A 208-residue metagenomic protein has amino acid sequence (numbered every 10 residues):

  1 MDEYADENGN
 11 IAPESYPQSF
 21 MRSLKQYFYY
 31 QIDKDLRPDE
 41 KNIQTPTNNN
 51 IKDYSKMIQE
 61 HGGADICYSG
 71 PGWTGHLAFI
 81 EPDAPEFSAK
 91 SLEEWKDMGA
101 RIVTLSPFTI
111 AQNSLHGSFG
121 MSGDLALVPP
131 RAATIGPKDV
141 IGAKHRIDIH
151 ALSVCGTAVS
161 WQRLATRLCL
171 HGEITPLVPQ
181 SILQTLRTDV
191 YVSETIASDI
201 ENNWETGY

Functional and structural regions predicted by a protein language model:
M1-Y68, L127, V192-E194: Ligand-binding beta-strand-loop-alpha-helix segment within the catalytic cores of soluble metabolic enzymes
E3-D6, F79-P82, T185: Generic structural "secondary-structure junction" signal
P46-N48, S69-P71, I80, I149-H150: Short His-Asn-centered micro-motif
N50-I51, W73-H76, A84-P85, V154-C155 (+1 more regions): Short, catalytically relevant binding-site loops at active-site mouths
S55-K56, L77-L92, A158-W161, N202-N203: A short secondary-structure junction signal
H61-E86: A glycine-rich beta-strand to alpha-helix segment that forms a phosphate/ribose-binding loop at ligand/cofactor sites
A78-P129: Class I SAM-dependent methyltransferase SAM-binding "motif I" and its flanking Rossmann-like core
T134-Y208: ATP/nucleoside-binding phosphotransfer catalytic cores, i.e., glycine-rich phosphate-binding loops
